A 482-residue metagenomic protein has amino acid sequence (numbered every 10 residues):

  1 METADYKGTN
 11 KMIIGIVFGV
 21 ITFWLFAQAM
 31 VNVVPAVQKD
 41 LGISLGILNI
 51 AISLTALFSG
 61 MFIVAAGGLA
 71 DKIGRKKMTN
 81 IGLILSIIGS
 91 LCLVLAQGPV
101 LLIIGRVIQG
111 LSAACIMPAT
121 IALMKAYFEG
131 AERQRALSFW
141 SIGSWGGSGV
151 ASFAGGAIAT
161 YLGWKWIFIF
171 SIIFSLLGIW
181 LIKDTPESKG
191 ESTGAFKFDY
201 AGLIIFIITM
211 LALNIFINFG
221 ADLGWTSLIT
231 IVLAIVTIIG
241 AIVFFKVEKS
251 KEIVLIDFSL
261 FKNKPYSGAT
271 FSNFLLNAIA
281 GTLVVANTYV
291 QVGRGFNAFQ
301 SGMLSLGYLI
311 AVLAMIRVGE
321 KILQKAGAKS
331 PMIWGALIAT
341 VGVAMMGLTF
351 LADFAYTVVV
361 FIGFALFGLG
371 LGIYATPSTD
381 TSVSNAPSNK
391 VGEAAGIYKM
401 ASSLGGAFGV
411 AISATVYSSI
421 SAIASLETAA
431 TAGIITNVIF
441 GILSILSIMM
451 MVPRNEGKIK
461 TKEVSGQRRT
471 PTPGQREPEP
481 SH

Functional and structural regions predicted by a protein language model:
M1-G8, M451-H482: Intrinsic disorder in cytosolic terminal tails and internal cytosolic loops of multi-pass membrane transporters
K11-L48, I52-L54, I116, L283-N287: Extracytoplasmic
I14-T22, M30-N32, Y161, A201 (+2 more regions): 12-transmembrane solute porter fold
V31, P118, F139, S144-G156 (+4 more regions): Glycine/proline-centered helix-kink
L45-G46, G130-W140, A298, S388-I397: Loop-to-transmembrane helix entry/capping segments in MFS-fold secondary transporters and related SLC/MFSD carriers
S53-G67, M117-I121, L306-V318: Central cavity-lining transmembrane alpha-helices of secondary-active solute carriers, predominantly the Major
G68-A201: Helix-loop-helix hairpins in multi-pass membrane proteins, especially solute transporters
T160-S272, L304: Hydrophobic transmembrane-helix bundles of small-molecule transporters
